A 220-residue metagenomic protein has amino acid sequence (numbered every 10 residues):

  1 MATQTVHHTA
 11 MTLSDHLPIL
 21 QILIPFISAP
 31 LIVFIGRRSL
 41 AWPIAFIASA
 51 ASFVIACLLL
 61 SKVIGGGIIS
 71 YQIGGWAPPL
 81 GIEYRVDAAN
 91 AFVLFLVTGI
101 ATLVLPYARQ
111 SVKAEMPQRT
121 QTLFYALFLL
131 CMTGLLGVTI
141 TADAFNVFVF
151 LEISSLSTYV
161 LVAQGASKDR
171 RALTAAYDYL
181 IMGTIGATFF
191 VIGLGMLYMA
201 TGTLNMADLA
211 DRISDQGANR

Functional and structural regions predicted by a protein language model:
M1-A2, G202: Short intrinsically disordered, low-complexity coil segments enriched in acidic
A2-H8, F26-I32, G75-G81, C131-N146 (+1 more regions): Membrane-embedded alpha-helical segments in integral membrane proteins
A2-I19, L31-A126, D208-D211: Transmembrane helix-loop-helix hairpins at membrane boundaries of multipass inner-membrane proteins
L13-I24, A88-G99, A144-S157, R220: Structural signature of hydrophobic alpha-helical transmembrane segments
Q21-I24, S28-L31, A48-A51, V93 (+6 more regions): Hydrophobic residues within membrane-embedded alpha-helical segments of Major Facilitator Superfamily
L23-S39, Y159-L173: Cytoplasmic juxtamembrane interface segments
T120-L130, G134-R220: Alpha-helical multi-pass transmembrane bundles of energy-transducing inner-membrane proteins
